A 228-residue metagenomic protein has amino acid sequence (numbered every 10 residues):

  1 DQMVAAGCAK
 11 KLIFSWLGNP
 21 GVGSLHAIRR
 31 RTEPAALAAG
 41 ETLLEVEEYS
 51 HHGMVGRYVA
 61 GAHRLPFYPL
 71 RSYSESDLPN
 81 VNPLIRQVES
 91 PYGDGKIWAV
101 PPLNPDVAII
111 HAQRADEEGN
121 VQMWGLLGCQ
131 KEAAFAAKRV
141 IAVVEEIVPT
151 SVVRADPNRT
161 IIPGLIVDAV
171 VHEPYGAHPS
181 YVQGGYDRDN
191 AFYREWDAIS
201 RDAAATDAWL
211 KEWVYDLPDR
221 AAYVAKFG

Functional and structural regions predicted by a protein language model:
D1-G228: Conserved alpha/beta enzyme-core scaffold
